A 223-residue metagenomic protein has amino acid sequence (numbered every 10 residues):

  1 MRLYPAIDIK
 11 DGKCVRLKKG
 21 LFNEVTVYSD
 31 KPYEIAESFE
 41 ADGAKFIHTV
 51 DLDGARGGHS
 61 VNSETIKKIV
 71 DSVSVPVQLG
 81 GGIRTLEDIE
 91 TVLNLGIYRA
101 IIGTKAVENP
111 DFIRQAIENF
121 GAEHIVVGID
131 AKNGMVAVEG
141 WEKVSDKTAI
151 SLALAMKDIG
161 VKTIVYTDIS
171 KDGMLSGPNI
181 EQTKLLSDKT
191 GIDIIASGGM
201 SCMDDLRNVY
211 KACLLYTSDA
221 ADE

Functional and structural regions predicted by a protein language model:
M1-K68, S72, L86-E87, V126 (+2 more regions): Conserved N-terminal beta1-alpha1 strand-loop-helix module at the mouth
L3-I7, H48, V77-L79, A100-I102 (+3 more regions): Hydrophobic faces of well-ordered beta-strands that scaffold small-molecule active sites in alpha/beta enzyme cores
F22, Y98-V165, S170-K171: Conserved anion-binding
H59-Q78, N119-H124, G128, P178-I195 (+1 more regions): Alpha-helix-loop-beta-strand connector modules within alpha/beta enzyme cores
N62-N109, I113: Glycine/small-residue-rich loop that forms an oxyanion/phosphate-binding "nest" at active or ligand-binding sites
S74-V75, T91-A100, N119-H124, G160-K162 (+2 more regions): Glycine-enriched alpha-helix->loop->beta-strand junction motifs that scaffold or abut catalytic
R84-L95, M200-L214: Catalytic cores of alpha/beta
Y216-A221: Conserved small/polar residues in nucleotide/adenosyl-binding loops
